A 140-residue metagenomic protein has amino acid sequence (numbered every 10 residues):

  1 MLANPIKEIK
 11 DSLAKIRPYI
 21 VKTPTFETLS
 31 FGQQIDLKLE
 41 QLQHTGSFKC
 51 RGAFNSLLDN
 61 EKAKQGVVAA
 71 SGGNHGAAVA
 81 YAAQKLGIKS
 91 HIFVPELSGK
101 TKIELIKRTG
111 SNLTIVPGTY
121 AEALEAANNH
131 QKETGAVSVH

Functional and structural regions predicted by a protein language model:
M1-H140: PLP-dependent amino-acid enzyme catalytic core
